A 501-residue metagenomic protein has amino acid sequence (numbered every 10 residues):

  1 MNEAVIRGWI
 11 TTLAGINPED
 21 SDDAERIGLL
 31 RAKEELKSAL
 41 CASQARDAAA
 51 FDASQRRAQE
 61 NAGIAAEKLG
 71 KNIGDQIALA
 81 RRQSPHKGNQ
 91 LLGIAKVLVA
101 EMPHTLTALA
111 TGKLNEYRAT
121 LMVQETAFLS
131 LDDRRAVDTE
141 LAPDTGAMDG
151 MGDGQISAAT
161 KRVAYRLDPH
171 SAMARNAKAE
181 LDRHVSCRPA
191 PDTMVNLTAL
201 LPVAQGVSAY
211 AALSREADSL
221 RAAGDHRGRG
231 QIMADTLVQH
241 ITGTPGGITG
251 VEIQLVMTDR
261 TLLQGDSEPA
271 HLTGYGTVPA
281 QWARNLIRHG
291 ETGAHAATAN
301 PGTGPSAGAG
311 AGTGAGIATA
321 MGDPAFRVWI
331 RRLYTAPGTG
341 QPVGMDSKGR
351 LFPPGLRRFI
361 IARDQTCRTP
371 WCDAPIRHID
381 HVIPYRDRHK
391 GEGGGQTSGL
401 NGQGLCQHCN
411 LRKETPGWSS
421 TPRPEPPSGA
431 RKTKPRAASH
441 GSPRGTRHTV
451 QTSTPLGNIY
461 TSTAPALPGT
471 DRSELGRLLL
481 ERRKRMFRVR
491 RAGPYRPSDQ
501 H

Functional and structural regions predicted by a protein language model:
M1-V343, P427-R436, H440-P443, Y495-H501: Rieske [2Fe-2S] iron-sulfur domain-containing proteins
N2-I6, A296-A309, T313-A315, R327-H501: A detector for short metal-coordination/catalytic motifs
